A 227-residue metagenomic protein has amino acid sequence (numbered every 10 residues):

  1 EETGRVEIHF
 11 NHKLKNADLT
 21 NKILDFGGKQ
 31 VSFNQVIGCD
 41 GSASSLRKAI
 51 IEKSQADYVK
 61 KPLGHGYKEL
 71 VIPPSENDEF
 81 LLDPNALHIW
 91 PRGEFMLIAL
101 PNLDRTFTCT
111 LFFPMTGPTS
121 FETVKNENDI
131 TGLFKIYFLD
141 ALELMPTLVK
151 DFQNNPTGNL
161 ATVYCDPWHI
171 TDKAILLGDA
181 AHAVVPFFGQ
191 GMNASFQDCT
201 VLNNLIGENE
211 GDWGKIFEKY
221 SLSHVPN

Functional and structural regions predicted by a protein language model:
E1, G28, L176-A180: Glycine/serine-rich loop-strand microenvironments at binding/catalytic pocket rims
E2, S45, A49, L205-N209: Active-site catalytic microenvironments for nucleophilic, acid-base chemistry
E2-L14: A conserved beta-strand/loop element that lines the FAD pocket in flavoprotein oxidoreductases
G4-V6, A141-P146, E210-G211: Surface-exposed helix-capping loop/turn segments at secondary-structure junctions
I8-F10, G38, L176: A structural signal for the hydrophobic beta-strands that form the central parallel beta-sheet of Rossmann-like
H12-N16, N21-L160, Y164-I170: Conserved FAD-binding catalytic core of PHBH/FMO-like flavoproteins
L70, P156-N227: Conserved mid-domain beta->alpha element of the FAD-binding
